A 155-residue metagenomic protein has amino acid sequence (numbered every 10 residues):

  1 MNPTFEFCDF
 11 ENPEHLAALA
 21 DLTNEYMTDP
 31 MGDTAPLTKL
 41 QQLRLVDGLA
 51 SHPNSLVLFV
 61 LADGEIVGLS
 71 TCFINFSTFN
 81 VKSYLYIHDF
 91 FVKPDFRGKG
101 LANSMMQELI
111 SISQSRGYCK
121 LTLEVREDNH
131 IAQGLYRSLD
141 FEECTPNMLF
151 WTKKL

Functional and structural regions predicted by a protein language model:
M1-A17: Conserved N-terminal entry element of GNAT/NAT acetyltransferase domains
N2, M27-D47: Conserved GNAT-fold acetyl-CoA-binding loop/helix
D47-L58: A short helix-loop-beta-strand connector motif used in the catalytic cores of GNAT acetyltransferases and, in some
V57-F59, E65-I74, Y86, F91: Conserved beta-strand in the GNAT
E65, F76-I87, R97, C144: A conserved beta-turn-beta hairpin within the catalytic core of GNAT-like acetyltransferases that forms part
V92, G98-S111, G134, S138: Conserved acetyl-CoA-binding loop-helix of GNAT-fold acetyltransferases
N103, E127-P146, F150-K153: Conserved active-site alpha-helix within GNAT-family acetyltransferase domains
M106, S113-E124: Conserved GNAT acetyl-CoA-binding A-motif
